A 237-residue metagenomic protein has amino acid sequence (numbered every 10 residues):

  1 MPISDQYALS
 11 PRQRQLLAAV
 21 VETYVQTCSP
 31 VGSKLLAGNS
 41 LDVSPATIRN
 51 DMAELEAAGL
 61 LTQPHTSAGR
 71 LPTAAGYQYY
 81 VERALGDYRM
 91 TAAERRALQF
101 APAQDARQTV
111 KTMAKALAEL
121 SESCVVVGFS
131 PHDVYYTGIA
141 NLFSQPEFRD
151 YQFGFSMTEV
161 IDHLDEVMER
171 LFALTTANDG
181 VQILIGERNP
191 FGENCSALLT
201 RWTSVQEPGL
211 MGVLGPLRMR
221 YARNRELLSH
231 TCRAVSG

Functional and structural regions predicted by a protein language model:
P2-A18: Short alpha-helical segments that sit at the start of domains
Q6, P30, A103, R107: Conserved phosphate/pyrophosphate-binding and hydrolysis machinery centered on Walker-type P-loop NTPases, extending
A8-L9, V43, P72, M90: Alpha-helical hairpin
L9, C28-S29, V160: Residue-level marker of regulatory loop/turn positions in helix-turn-helix DNA-binding domains and in histidine
S10, R14, P45, R107 (+1 more regions): Electropositive phosphate-/nucleotide-binding environments in soluble metabolic enzymes
Q15, A19-R83: N-terminal helix-turn-helix
Q78, L85-G237: Intrinsically disordered, acidic Ser/Thr/Pro-rich low-complexity regulatory segments
